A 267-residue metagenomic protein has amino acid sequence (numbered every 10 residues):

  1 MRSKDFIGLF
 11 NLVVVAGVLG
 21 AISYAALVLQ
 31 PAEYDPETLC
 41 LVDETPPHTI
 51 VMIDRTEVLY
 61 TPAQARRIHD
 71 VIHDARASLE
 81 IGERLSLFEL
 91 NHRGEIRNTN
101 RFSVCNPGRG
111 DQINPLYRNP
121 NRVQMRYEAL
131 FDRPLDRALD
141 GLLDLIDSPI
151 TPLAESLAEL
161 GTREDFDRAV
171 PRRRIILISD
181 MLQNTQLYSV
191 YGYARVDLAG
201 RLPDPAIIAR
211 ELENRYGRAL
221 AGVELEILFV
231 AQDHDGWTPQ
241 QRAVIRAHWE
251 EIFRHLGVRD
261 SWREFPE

Functional and structural regions predicted by a protein language model:
R2-I50, T56-A63, A77: Acidic, polar low-complexity linker/tail segments
E44-P120, R174-I176: Von Willebrand factor
T45-L59, D136-L143, L228-D233: Acidic/histidine-rich, surface-exposed loop or edge segments in extracytoplasmic proteins
I53-R55, L160, R172-N184: DG-centered beta-turn motif at the end of beta-strands
R67-D74, L157-G161, P205-N214: N-terminal post-signal-peptidase region of extra-cytosolic proteins
Q112-V170: Von Willebrand factor
L187-L202: Short, surface-exposed, charged loop/turn segments at secondary-structure junctions
A199-E267: Von Willebrand factor type A / integrin I
